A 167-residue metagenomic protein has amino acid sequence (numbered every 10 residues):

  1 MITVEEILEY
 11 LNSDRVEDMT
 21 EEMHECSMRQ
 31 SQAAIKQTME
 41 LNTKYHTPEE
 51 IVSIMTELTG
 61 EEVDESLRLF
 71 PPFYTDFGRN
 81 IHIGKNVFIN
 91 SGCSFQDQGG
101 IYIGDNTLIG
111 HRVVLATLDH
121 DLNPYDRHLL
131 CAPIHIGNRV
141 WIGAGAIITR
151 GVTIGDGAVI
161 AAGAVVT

Functional and structural regions predicted by a protein language model:
M1-S66: Terminal amphipathic alpha-helical/low-complexity segments used for targeting or macromolecular assembly
E65, F70-P71, D76-R79, G84-K85 (+12 more regions): Left-handed beta-helix
N123: A short, conserved alpha-helix within the catalytic core of class I
D126: Conserved phosphate/metal-binding and DNA-contacting active-site motifs used in DNA phosphodiester-bond processing
L129: A contiguous pocket-lining binding segment that forms or flanks enzyme active sites
